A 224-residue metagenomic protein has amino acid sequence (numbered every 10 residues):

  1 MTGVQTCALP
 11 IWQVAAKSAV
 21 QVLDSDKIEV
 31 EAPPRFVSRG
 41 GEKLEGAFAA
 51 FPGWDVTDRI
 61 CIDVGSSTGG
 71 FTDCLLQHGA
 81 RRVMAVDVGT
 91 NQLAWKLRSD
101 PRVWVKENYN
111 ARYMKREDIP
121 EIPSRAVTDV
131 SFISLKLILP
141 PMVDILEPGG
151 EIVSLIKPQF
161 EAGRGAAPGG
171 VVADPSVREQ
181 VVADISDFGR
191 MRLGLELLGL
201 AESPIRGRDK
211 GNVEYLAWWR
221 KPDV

Functional and structural regions predicted by a protein language model:
T2-L9: Short, small-residue-biased leader/transition segments that mark boundaries at the very start of proteins
P10-V56: Class I SAM-dependent transferase core
V56-S67: Conserved class I S-adenosyl-L-methionine
S67-T72, G89: Residues at the N-terminus of the alpha-helix immediately C-terminal to the conserved SAM/SAH-binding loop
M84-L137: S-adenosyl-L-methionine
K136-V153: A short glycine-rich, Lys/Arg-flanked "PGG" loop and its adjoining helix->strand segment in the class I
G149-G163: Conserved beta-strand signature within the Rossmann-like core of class I S-adenosyl-L-methionine
I205-V224: Core SAM-dependent methyltransferase catalytic element
